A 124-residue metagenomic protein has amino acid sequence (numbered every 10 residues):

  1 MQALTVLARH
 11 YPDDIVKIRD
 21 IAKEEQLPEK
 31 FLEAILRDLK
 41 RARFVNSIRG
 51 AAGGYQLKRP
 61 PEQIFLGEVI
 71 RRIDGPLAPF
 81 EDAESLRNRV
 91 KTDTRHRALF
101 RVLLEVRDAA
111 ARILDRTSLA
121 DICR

Functional and structural regions predicted by a protein language model:
Q2-L27: N-terminal helix-turn-helix DNA-binding core of bacterial DNA-binding proteins
L4, L36-R37: Short, hydrophobic-biased segments on the C-terminal half of alpha helices that form "recognition helices"
K23, K40-R41: Alpha-helical residues within the helix-turn-helix
K30: Key DNA-contact positions within bacterial/archaeal DNA-binding proteins
R43-K58: Beta-hairpin "wing" of winged helix-turn-helix
K58-R124: Non-DNA-binding regulatory cores of transcription-related proteins, predominantly C-terminal effector-binding
